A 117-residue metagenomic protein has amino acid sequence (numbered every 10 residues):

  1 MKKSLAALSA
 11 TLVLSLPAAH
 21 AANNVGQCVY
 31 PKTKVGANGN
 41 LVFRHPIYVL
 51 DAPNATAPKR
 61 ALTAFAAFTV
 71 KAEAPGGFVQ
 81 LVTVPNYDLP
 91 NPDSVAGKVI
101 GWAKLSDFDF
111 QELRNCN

Functional and structural regions predicted by a protein language model:
M1-L8: Bacterial N-terminal signal peptides that target proteins for export
S9-S15: Bacterial N-terminal signal peptides
L16-A21: Sec/Tat signal peptide C-region and signal peptidase I cleavage site
A22-V35, T83-N117: Boundary regions of SH3-family modules and the immediately adjacent low-complexity/disordered segments in eukaryotic
G26-L41, A67-E73: A structural signal for short, hydrophobic beta-strand segments that form beta-sheets in beta-rich/all-beta domains
K34-T56: Extracytoplasmic/periplasm-facing segments of secreted or lipoprotein envelope proteins
D51-A64, V70: SH3/SH3-like (including bacterial SH3b) beta-barrel domains that bind proline-rich motifs or cell-wall ligands
G76-Q80: Short aromatic-glycine-enriched beta-strand elements
